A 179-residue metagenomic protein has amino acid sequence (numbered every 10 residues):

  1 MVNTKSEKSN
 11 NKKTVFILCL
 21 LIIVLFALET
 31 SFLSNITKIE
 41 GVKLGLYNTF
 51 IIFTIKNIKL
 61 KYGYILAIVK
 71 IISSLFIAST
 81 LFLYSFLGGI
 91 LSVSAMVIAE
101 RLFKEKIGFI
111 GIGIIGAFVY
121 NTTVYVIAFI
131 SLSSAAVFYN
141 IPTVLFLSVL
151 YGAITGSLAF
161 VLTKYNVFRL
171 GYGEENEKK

Functional and structural regions predicted by a protein language model:
V2-T54: Hydrophobic transmembrane alpha-helices
N3-L25, L66, F86-T122: Short helix-perturbing small/polar motifs within transmembrane alpha-helices
E7-K12, T54, K61-I65, N140 (+1 more regions): Membrane-interface alpha-helices at helix entry/exit sites of multi-pass transporters
I22, F26, T30, K70 (+7 more regions): Alpha-helical transmembrane segments of multipass membrane proteins
A27-L44, V69-V97, L132-A136, N140: Interfacial aromatic-anchored transmembrane helix boundaries in multi-pass membrane proteins
L46-L60, A95-E100: Generic transmembrane alpha-helix motif of multi-pass integral membrane proteins
S79-F86, F103-K179: Membrane-embedded alpha-helical hairpins and interfacial helices in multi-pass inner-membrane proteins
